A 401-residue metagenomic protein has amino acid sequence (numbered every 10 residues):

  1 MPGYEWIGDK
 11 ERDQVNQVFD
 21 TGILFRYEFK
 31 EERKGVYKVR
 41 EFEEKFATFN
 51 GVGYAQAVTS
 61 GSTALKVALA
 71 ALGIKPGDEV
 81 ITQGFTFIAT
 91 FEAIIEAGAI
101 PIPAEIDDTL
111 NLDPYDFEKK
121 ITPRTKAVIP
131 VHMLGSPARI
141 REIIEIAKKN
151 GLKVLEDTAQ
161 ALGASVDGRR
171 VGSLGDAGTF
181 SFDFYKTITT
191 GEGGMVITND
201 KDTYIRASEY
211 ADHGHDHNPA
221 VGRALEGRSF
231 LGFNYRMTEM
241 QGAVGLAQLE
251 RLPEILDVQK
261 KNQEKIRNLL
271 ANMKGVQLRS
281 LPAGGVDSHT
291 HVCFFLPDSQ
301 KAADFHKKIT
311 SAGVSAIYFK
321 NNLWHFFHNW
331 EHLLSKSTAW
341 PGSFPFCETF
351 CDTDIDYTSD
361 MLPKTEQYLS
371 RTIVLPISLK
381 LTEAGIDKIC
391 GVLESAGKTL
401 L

Functional and structural regions predicted by a protein language model:
M1-A71, K75, E96, I121 (+3 more regions): Conserved PLP-binding active-site segment in aminotransferase class I/II-type PLP enzymes
F29, K34, A161-D167, L174-H291: Active-site region of PLP-dependent enzymes
A70-T158, S165: PLP-dependent aminotransferase-like
A207, A303-A312, I389-L393: Short amphipathic alpha-helices in soluble, non-transmembrane regions that often serve as interface/regulatory elements
H215-R223, K265-L269, H306-T372: Conserved PLP cofactor-binding pocket of PLP-dependent enzymes
S280-A283, H289-S299, F319-A339, R371-T382: Conserved PLP-binding active-site segment of the aspartate aminotransferase-like
S299-F305, T382-D387: Short, conserved charged micro-motifs
